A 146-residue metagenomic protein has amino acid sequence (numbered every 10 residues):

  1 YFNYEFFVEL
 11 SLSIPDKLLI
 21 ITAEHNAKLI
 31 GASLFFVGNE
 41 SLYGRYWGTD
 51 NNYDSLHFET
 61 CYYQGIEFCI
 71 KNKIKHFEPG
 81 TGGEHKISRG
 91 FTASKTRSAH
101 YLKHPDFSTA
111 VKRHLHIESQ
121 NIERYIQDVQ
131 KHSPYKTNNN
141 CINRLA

Functional and structural regions predicted by a protein language model:
Y1-Y53, S133-A146: A conserved beta-strand-loop-helix scaffold within acyl/acetyltransferase catalytic domains
N3-E5, E9-L10, D16, I66 (+5 more regions): Mixed-charge, polar/low-complexity N-terminal
S41-P105: Acyl-donor binding region in acyl/amide transferases
H76, G82-A146: Terminal substrate-recognition subdomain of acyl/acetyltransferases
